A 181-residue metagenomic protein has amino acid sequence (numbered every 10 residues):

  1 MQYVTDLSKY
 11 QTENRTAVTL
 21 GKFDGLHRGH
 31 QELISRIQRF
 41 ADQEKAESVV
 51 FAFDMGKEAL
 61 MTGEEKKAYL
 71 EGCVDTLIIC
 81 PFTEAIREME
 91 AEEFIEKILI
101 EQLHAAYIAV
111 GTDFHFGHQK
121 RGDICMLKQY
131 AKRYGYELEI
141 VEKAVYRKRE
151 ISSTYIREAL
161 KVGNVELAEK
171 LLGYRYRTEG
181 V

Functional and structural regions predicted by a protein language model:
M1-V181: Nucleotidyltransferase catalytic core that binds NTPs
